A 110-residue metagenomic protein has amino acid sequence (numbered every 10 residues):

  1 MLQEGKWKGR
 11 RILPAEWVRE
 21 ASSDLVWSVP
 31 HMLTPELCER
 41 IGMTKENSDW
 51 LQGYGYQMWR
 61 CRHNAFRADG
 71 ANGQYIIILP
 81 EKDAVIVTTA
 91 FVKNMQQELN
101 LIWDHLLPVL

Functional and structural regions predicted by a protein language model:
M1-V18, S23: Bacterial peptidoglycan biogenesis and beta-lactam-recognition machinery
W7, W17, M58-W59, W103: Tryptophan-centered motif/residue detector
W7-K8, H31, K93: Generic macromolecular interface patches on structured domains
R10, Q52, N94-Q96: Intrinsically disordered, low-complexity regions enriched in Ser/Pro/Gly/Gln/His and often acidic
E20-V29, L106-L110: Short, mixed-charge aromatic SLiMs
S23-V85: Active-site Gly/Thr loop motif
A68-L110: Structured C-terminal helix/loop/strand segments within mature extracytoplasmic catalytic/sensor domains
